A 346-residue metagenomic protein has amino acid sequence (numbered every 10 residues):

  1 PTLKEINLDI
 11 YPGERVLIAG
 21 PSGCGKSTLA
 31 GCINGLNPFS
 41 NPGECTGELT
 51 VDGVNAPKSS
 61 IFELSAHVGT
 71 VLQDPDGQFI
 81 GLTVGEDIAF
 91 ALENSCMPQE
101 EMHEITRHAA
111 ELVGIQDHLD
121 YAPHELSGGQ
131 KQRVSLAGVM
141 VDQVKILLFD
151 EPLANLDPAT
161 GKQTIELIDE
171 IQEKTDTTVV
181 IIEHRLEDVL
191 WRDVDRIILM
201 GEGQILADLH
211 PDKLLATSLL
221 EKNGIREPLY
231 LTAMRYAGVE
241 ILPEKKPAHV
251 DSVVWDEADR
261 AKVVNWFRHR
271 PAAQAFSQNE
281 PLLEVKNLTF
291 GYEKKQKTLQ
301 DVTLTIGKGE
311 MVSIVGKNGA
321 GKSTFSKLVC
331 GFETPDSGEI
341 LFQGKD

Functional and structural regions predicted by a protein language model:
A19-P21, V315-K317: The feature captures the beta-strand-to-loop junction immediately N-terminal to the Walker
N34, C330: Helix-to-loop junction immediately C-terminal to a conserved catalytic motif
P42-V54, G338-K345: Conserved ABC transporter NBD signature motif
E100-H118: Conserved ABC ATPase "signature" region
A122-L126, Q130: Conserved ABC ATPase signature
V139-M140: ABC ATPase C-loop
L147-D150: Catalytic Walker B motif of ABC-type/P-loop ATPase nucleotide-binding domains
Q204-Y230: Conserved beta-strand-loop-alpha-helix hinge in the C-terminal portion of ABC ATPase nucleotide-binding domains
